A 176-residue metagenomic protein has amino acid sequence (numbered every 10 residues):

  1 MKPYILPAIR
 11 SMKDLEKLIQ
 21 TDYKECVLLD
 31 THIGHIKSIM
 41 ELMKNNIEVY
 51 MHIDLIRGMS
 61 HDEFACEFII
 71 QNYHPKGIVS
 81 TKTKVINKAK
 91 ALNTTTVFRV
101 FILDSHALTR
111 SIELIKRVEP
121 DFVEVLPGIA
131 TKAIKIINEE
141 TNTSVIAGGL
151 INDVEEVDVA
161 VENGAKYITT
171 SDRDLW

Functional and structural regions predicted by a protein language model:
M1-I53, R57-S60, I70-K76: Conserved N-terminal beta1-alpha1 strand-loop-helix module at the mouth
P7-M12, L55-S60, V79-T83, F101-D104 (+2 more regions): Glycine-rich beta-to-alpha transition loops that act as phosphate-gripper elements at the mouths of alpha/beta enzyme
A8-I19, H61-F68, H106-K116, D153-V157: Short, acidic/polar
L18, K82, V123, A160: Conserved, mostly hydrophobic/aromatic
C26-T31, P127-A133, G149-W176: Glycine-rich phosphate-binding active-site loops on the catalytic face of alpha/beta enzymes
V27, Y50, V79, V97-F98 (+2 more regions): Conserved beta-strand positions in the central sheet of alpha/beta enzyme cores
H61-A65, I69-K88: Ordered, amphipathic secondary-structure segments that act as subunit-interaction surfaces in large macromolecular
T83-L114: Histidine/lysine/aspartate-rich catalytic loop segments that bind and position anionic ligands
